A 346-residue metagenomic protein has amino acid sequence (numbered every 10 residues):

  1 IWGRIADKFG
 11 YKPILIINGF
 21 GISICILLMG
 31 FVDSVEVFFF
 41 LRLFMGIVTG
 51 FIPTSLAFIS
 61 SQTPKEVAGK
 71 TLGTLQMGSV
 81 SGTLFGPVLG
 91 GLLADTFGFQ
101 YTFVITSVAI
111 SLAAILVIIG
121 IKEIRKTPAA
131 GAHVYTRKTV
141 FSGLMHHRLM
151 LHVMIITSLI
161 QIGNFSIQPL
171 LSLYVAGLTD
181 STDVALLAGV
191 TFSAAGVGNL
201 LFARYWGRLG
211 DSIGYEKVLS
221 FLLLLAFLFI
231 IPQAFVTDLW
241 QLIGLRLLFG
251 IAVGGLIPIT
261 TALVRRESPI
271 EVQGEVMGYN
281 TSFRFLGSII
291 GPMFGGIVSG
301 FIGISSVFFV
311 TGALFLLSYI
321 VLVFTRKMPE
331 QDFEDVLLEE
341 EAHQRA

Functional and structural regions predicted by a protein language model:
I1-D33, G210-I213: Conserved MFS/SLC helix-loop-helix module at the cytosolic interface between two early adjacent transmembrane helices
P13-L28, S107, K217-P232: Structural signature of the two symmetry-related core transmembrane helices
C25, E36-F44, W240-L248: Paired small-residue
L41-S79: Cytoplasmic helix-loop-helix junction between adjacent transmembrane helices in 12-TM secondary transporters
F51-T63, G255-S268: Intracellular juxtamembrane helix-capping segments at the cytosolic ends of symmetry-related transmembrane helices
E123-V153, E339-A346: Juxtamembrane intracellular "pre-TM" segments in multi-pass secondary transporters
H147-S166, L247: Pair of pore-lining "gating" transmembrane helices in MFS-fold secondary transporters
L170-L186: Short amphipathic helix-loop junctions that connect adjacent transmembrane helices in Major Facilitator Superfamily/SLC
